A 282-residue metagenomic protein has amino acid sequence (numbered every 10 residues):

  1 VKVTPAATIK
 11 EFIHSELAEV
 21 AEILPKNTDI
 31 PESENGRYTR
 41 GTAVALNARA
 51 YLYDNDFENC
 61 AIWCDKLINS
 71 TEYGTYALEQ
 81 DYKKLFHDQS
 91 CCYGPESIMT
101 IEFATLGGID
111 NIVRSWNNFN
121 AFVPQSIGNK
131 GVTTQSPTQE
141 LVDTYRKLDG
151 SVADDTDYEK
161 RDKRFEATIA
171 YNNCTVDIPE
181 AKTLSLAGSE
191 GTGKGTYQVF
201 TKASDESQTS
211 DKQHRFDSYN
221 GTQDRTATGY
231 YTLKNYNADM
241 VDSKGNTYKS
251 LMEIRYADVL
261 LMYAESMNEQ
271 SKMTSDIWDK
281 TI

Functional and structural regions predicted by a protein language model:
V1-Y38, D54-N59, W63, N69 (+2 more regions): Aromatic-anchored glycine-rich loop motif in surface-exposed flexible loops
K10, A21, R37-Q208: An aromatic- and glycine-enriched ligand-binding surface/loop that stacks and positions planar moieties
K163-I282: C-terminal substrate/ligand-recognition segments
